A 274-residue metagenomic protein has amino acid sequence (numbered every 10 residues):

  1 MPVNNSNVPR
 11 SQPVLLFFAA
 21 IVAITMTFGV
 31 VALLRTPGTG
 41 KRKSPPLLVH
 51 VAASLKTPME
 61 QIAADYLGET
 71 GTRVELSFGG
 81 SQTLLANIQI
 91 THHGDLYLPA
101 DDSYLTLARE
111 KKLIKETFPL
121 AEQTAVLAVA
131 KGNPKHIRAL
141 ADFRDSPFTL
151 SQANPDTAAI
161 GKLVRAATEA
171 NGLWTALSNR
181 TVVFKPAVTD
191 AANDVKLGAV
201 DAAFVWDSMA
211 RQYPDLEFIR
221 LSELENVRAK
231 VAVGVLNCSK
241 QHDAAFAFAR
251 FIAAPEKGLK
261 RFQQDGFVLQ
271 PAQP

Functional and structural regions predicted by a protein language model:
M1-V3: N-terminal intrinsically disordered, acidic low-complexity segments at the extreme N-terminus
N5-S77, Q82-H92, P99-K111, F118-Q123 (+1 more regions): Exported/periplasmic ABC-transporter solute-binding proteins
